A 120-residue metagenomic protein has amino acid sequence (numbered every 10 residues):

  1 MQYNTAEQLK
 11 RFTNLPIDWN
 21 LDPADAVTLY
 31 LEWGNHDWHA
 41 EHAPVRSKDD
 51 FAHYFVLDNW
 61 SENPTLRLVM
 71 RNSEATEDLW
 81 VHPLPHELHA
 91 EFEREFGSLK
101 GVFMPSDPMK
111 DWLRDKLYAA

Functional and structural regions predicted by a protein language model:
M1-Y3, D115-A120: Short intrinsically disordered terminal tails
Q2-I17: Charge-rich, low-complexity N-terminal segments
Q2-Y3, N72, D111: N-terminal leader/targeting segments
Q8, H39, F92, W112-R114: Long, compositionally biased, charged low-complexity segments
Q8-L9, A26, M109: Hydrophobic/aromatic residues in well-formed alpha-helices
L21, T28-D107: Acidic, low-complexity, intrinsically disordered interaction modules
F103-L117: C-terminal partner/receptor-binding element of secreted or periplasmic proteins
